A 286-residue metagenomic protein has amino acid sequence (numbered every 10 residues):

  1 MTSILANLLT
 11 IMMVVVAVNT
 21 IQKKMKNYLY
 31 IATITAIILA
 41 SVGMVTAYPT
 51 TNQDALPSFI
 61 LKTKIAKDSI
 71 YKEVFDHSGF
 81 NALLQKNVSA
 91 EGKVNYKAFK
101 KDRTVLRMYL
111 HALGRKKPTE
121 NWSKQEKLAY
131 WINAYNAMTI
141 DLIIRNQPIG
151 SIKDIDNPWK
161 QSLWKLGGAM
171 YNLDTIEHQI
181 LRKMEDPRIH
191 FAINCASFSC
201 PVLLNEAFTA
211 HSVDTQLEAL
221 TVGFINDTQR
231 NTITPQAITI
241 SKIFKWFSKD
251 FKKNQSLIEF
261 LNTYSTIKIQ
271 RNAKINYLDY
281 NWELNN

Functional and structural regions predicted by a protein language model:
M1, M12-M13: Methionine residue identity
L5, L9, V18-S58: Bacterial Sec-dependent N-terminal signal peptides
T50-N121, E126-Y130, T139-N286: Interaction/scaffold regions that mediate signaling and macromolecular assembly across diverse proteins
